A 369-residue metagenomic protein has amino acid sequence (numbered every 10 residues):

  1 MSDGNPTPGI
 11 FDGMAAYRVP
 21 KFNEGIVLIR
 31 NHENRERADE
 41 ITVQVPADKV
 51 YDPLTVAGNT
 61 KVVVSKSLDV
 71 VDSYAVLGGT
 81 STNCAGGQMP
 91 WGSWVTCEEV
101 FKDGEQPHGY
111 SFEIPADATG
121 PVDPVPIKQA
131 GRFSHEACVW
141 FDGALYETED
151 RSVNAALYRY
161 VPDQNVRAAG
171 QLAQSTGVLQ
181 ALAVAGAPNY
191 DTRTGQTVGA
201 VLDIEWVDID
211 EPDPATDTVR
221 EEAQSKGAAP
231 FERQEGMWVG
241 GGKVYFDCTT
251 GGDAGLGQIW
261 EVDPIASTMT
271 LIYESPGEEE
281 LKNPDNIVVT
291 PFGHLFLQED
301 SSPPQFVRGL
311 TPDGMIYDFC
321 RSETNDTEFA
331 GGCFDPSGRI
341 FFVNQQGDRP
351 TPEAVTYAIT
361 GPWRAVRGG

Functional and structural regions predicted by a protein language model:
M1-G369: Sequence/structural signature of beta-propeller domains
